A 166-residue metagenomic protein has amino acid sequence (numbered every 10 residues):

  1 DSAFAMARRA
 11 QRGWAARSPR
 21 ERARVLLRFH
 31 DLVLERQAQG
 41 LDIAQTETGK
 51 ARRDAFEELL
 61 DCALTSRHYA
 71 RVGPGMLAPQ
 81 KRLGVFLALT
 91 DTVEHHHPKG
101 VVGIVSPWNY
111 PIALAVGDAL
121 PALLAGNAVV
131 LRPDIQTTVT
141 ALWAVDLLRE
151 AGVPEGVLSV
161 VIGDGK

Functional and structural regions predicted by a protein language model:
D1-T90: N-terminal Rossmann-like NAD(P)+-binding subdomain of aldehyde/semialdehyde dehydrogenases
L34, K81-K166: Rossmann-like NAD(P) dinucleotide-binding subdomain of oxidoreductase/dehydrogenase enzymes
